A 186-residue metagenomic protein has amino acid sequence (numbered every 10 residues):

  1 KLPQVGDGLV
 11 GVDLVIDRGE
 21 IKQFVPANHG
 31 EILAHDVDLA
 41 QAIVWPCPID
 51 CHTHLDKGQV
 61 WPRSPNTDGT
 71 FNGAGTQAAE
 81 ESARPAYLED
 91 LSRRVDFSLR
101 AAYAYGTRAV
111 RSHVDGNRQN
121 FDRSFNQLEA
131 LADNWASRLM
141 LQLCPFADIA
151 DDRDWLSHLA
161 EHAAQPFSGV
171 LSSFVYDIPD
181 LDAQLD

Functional and structural regions predicted by a protein language model:
K1-E31: N-terminal metal-binding scaffold of metallo-dependent hydrolase/deaminase domains
L14, G19, Q41, H52 (+2 more regions): Divalent metal-coordination and catalytic microenvironments
A27-W45: Active-site metal-binding motif and surrounding structural segment of the metallo-beta-lactamase
A42-S64: Di-metal (Zn2+ and/or Mg2+/Mn2+) metal-binding site signature of metallo-dependent hydrolases with the MBL/beta-CASP
C47-C51, V110-S112, L139-P145, G169-S173: Hydrophobic faces of well-ordered beta-strands that scaffold small-molecule active sites in alpha/beta enzyme cores
G58-L91, A163-V170: Active-site gating loops and adjacent loop-to-helix segments of metal-dependent hydrolytic enzymes
Q77-R93, Q142-D154, F174-P179: Active-site mouth loops of central-metabolism enzymes
R123-W135, D151-D186: Histidine/acidic residue-rich metal-binding segments in metalloenzymes
